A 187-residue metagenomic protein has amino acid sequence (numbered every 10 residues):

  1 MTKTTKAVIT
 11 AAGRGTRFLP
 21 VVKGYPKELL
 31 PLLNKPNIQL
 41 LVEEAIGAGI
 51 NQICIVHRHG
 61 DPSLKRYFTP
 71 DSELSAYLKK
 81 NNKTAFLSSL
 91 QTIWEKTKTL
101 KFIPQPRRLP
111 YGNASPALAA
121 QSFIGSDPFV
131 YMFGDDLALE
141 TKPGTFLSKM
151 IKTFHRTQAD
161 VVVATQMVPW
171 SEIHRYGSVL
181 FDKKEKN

Functional and structural regions predicted by a protein language model:
M1-N187: Unchanged
